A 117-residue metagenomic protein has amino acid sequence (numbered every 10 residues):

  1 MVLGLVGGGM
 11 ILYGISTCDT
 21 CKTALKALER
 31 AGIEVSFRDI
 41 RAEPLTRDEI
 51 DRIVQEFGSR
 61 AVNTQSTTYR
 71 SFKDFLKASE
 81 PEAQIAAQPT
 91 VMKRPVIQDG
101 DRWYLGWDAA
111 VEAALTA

Functional and structural regions predicted by a protein language model:
G4-A31, V35-R41: Local sequence-structure signature of Cys/Sec-based thiol-disulfide redox active-site neighborhoods
I40-A117: Thiol/selenol-based redox catalytic cores and closely related redox-interacting motifs
